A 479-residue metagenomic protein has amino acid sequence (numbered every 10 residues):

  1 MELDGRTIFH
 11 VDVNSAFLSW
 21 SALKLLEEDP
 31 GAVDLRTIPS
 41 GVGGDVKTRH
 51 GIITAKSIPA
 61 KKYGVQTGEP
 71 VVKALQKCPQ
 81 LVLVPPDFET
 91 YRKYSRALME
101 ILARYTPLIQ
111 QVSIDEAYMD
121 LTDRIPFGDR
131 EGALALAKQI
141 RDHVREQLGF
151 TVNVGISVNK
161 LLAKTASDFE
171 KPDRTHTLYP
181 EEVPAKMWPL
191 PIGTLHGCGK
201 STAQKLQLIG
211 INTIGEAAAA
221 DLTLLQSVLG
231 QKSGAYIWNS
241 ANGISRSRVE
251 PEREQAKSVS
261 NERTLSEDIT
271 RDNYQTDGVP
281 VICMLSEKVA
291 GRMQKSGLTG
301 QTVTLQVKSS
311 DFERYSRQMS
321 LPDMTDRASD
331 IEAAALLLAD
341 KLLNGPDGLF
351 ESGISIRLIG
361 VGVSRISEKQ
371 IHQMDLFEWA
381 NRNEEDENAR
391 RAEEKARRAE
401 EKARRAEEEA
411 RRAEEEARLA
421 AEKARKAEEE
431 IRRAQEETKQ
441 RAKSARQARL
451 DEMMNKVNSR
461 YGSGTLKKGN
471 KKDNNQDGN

Functional and structural regions predicted by a protein language model:
M1-Y236, E387-N479: Gly/Gly-Pro- and Ser/Thr-rich, intrinsically disordered tail segments characteristic of DNA damage-repair and tolerance
E2-L3, H10, T194, T202-I356 (+2 more regions): DNA-contacting surface of Y-family translesion DNA polymerases
N14-A16, V46-R49, S310-E313, I366-K369: Short, charged/polar surface micro-motifs in flexible loops or helix N-caps
I38, V152, D173, Q301-V303 (+2 more regions): Change "...and in nucleic-acid phosphodiester-cleaving endonucleases..." to "...and in nucleic-acid processing enzymes
L305, V361, G462: Hydrophobic, well-ordered secondary-structure elements that form the walls of internal hydrophobic environments
V307, G362-S364, N475-N479: Amphipathic alpha-helical surface "interface" segments used for docking/oligomerization or membrane association within
M324-E408, R412-E415, L419-E422, K426-E437 (+1 more regions): C-terminal hydrophobic structural anchor segments that stabilize assembly/packing rather than catalytic chemistry
